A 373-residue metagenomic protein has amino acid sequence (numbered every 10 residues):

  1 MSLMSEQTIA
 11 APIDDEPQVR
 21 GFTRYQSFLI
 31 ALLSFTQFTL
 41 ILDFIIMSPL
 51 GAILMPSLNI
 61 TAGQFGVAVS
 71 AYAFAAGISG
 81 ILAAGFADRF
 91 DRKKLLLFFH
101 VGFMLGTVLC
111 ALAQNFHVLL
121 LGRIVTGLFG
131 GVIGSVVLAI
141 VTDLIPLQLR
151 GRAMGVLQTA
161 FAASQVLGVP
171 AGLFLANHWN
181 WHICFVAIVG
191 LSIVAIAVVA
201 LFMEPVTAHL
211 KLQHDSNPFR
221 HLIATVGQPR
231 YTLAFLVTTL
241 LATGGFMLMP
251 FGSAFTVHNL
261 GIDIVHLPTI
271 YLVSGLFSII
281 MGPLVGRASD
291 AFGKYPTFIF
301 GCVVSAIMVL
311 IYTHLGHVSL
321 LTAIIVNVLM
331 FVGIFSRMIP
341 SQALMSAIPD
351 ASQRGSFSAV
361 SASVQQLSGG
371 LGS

Functional and structural regions predicted by a protein language model:
I13-T23, P205-F235: Juxtamembrane intracellular "pre-TM" segments in multi-pass secondary transporters
I45, A73-I81, Q165-V166, G275-P283 (+1 more regions): Residue-level signature of mid-helix packing/kink "hotspots" within the transmembrane helices of 12-pass Major
M47-S48, Y231-L272: Extracytoplasmic gate region of multi-pass secondary transporters
I78-H117: Conserved MFS/SLC helix-loop-helix module at the cytosolic interface between two early adjacent transmembrane helices
G106, H117-V125, T322-L329: Paired small-residue
G122-A163: Cytoplasmic helix-loop-helix junction between adjacent transmembrane helices in 12-TM secondary transporters
V156-L201: Helix-loop-helix hairpin linking two adjacent transmembrane segments in secondary transporters
Y295-P340: C-terminal transmembrane helical hairpin of 12-TM major facilitator-type secondary transporters
